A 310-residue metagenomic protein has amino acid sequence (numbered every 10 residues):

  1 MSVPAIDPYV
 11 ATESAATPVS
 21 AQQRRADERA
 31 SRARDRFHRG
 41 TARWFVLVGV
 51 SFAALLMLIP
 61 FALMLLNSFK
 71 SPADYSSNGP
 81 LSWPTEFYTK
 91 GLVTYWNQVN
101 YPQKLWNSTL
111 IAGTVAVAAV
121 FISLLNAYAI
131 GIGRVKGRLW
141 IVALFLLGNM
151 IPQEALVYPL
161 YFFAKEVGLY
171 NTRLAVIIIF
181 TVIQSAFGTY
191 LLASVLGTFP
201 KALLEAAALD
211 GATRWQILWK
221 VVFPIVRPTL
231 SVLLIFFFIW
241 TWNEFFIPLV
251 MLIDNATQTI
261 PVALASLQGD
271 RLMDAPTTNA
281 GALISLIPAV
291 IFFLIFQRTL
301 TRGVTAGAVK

Functional and structural regions predicted by a protein language model:
S2-K310: A hydrophobic, multi-pass inner-membrane permease signature
